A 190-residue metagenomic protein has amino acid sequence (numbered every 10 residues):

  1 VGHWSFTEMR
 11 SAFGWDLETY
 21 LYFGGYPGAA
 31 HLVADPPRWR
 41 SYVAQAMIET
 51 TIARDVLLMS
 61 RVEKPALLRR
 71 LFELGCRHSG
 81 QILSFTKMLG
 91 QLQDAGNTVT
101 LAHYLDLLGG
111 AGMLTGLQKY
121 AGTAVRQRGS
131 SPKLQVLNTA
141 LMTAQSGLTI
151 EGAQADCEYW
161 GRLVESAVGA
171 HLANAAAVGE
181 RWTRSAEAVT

Functional and structural regions predicted by a protein language model:
V1, E18-T19, V125-R126: Short secondary-structure boundary/capping segments
V1-T7: A short helix-turn-beta junction within AAA+ P-loop NTPase domains corresponding to the substrate/partner-engaging
T7-M9, T143-A144: Switch/connector loops and helix/strand junctions flanking conserved nucleotide-binding motifs in nucleotide-processing
M9, G24, L71: A residue-level signal for conserved active-site and pocket-lining positions in enzyme catalytic cores
F13-T50, L57: Amphipathic alpha-helical "lid/sensor" segments that cap RecA-like P-loop NTPase cores
P37-T190: Accessory nucleic acid-recognition modules appended to NTPase machines
